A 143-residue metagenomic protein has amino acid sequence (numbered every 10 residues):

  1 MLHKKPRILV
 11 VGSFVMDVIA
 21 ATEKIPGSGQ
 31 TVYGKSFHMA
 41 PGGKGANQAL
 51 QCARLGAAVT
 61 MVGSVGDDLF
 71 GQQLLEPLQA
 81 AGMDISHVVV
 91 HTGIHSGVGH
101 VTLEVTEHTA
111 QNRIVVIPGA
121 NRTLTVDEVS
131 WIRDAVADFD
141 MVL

Functional and structural regions predicted by a protein language model:
M1-S28: Positively charged, low-complexity intrinsically disordered leader regions
K5, M16, Q30-T31, M39 (+1 more regions): Conserved N-terminal subdomain of the carbohydrate kinase-like
K24-G45: Short catalytic helix/loop segments, enriched in acidic residues and glycine and frequently bearing histidine
A46-A53: Histidine-anchored nucleotide/phosphate-binding helix
L143: N-terminal Rossmann-like NAD(P) cofactor-binding module of classical short-chain dehydrogenase/reductase
